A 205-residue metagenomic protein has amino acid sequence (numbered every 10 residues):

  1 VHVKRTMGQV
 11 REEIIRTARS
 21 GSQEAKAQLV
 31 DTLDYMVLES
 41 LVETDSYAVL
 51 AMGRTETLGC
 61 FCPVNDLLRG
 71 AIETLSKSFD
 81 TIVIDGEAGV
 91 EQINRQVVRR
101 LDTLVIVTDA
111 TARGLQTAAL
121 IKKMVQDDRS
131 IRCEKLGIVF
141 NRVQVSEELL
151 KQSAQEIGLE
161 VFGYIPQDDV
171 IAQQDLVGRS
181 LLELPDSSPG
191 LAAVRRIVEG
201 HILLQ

Functional and structural regions predicted by a protein language model:
V1-E43: N-terminal phosphate/diphosphate-binding loop that engages ATP/GTP or pyrophosphate donors across diverse enzyme folds
R19-Q23, M52-E56, R179-S180: Short glycine/proline- and acidic residue-enriched helix-loop micro-motifs that form flexible lids or anion-recognition
A27-I84: Cytosolic-facing regulatory segments adjacent to core modules
R54, D169, D175: Short, small-residue-rich loop/turn micro-motifs
C62-Q167, Q173: Conserved catalytic-core segment of NTP-binding enzymes
Y164-I171, G190-A192, R196: NTP-dependent small-molecule kinase module
V177-L191: C-terminal boundary of histidine-terminating zinc-finger modules
A193-Q205: C-terminal alpha-helix
